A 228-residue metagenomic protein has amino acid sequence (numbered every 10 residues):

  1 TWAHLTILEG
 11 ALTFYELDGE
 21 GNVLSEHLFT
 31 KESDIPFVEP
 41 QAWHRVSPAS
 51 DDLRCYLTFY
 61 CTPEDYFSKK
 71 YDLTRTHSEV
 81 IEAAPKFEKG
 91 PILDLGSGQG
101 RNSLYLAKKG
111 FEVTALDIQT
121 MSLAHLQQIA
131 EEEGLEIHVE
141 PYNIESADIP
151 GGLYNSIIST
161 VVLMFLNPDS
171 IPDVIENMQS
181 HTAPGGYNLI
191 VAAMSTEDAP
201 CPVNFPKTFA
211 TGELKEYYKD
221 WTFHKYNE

Functional and structural regions predicted by a protein language model:
W2-T13: Short, conserved beta-strand element in jelly-roll/cupin
Y15, F37-V38, I190: A generic structural signal for residues embedded in beta-strands
E20-P40: Short acidic-glycine-tyrosine-enriched beta hairpin
S33-D34, E39-R45, K225-E228: Low-complexity, intrinsically disordered Gly/Pro/Thr-rich segments
P40-T62: Ligand-binding loop in jelly-roll beta-barrel domains
T62-E88, I92-L93, G98-I149, L166 (+3 more regions): Class I (Rossmann-like) S-adenosyl-L-methionine-dependent methyltransferase catalytic domain, capturing the SAM-binding
I149-I157: A short acidic, Gly/Pro-enriched loop at the edge of an enzyme's catalytic core that lines a small-molecule cofactor
S159-V162: A short beta-strand submotif of the Rossmann-like class I SAM-dependent methyltransferase core that lines
